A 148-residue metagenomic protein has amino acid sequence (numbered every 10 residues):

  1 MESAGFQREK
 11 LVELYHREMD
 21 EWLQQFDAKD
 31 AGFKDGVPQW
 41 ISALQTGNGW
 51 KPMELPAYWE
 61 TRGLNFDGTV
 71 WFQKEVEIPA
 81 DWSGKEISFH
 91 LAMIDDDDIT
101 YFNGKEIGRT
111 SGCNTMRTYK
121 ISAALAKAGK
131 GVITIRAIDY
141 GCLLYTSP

Functional and structural regions predicted by a protein language model:
L23-M53: Predominantly extracellular/luminal regions of secreted and cell-surface proteins, especially disulfide-bonded
W40, W50, V76, D81-G104 (+1 more regions): Aromatic-lined ligand-binding clefts that engage carbohydrates, nucleic acids, or primary amines
G47-D67: Edge strands and adjacent loops of beta-rich recognition modules
F66-P79: Short beta-strands within extracellular/lumenal beta-sheet-rich domains
F72-K74, T115-Y119: Short strand-edge motifs at loop-to-beta-strand transitions and within beta-strands of extracellular beta-rich domains
I107-G108: Short hydrophobic beta-strand segments in globular cytosolic domains
T118-V132, R136: Short, surface-exposed tryptophan/glycine-enriched loops that mediate extracellular molecular recognition
Y145-P148: Conserved small/polar residues in nucleotide/adenosyl-binding loops
